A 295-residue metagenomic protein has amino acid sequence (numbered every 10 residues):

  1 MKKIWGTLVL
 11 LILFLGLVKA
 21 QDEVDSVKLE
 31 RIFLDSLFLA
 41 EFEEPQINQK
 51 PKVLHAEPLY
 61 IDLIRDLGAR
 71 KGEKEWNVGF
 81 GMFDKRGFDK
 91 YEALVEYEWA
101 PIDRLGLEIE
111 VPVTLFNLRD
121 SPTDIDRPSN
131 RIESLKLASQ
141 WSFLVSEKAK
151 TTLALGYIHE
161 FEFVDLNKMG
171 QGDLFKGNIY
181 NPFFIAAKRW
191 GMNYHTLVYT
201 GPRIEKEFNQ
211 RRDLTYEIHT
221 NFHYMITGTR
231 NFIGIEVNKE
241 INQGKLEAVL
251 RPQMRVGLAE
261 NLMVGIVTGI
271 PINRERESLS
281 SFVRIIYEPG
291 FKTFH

Functional and structural regions predicted by a protein language model:
M1-S26: Bacterial Sec-dependent N-terminal signal peptides
D22-H295: Transmembrane beta-barrel domains of Gram-negative outer membranes and organellar outer membranes
